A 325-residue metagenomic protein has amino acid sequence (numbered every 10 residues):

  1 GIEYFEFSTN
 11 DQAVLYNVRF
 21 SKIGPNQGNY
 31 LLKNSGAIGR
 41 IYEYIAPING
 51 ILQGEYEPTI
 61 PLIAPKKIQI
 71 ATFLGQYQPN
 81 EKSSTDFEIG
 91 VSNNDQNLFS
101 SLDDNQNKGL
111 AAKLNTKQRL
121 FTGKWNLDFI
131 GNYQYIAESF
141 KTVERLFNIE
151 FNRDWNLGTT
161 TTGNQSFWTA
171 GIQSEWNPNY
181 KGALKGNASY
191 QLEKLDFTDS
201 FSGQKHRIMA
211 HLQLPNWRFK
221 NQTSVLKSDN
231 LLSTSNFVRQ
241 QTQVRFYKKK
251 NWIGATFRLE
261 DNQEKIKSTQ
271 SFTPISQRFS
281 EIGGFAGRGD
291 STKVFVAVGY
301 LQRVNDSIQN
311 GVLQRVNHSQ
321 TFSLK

Functional and structural regions predicted by a protein language model:
G1-K325: Surface-exposed, low-hydrophobicity segments enriched in Gly/Pro/acidic/Ser residues that characterize the mature
